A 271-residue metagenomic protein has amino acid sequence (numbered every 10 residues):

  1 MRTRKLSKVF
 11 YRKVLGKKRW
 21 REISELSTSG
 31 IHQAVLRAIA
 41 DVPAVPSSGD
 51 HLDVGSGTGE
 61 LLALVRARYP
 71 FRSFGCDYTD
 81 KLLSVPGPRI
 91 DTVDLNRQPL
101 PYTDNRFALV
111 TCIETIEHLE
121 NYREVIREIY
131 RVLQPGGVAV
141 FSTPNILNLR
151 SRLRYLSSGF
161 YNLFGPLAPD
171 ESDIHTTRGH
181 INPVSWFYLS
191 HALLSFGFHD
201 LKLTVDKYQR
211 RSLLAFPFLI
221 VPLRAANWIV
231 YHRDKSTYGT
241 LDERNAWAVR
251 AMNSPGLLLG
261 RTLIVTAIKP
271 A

Functional and structural regions predicted by a protein language model:
M1-N105, L109-I113, R123-I126, R178-F187 (+3 more regions): Conserved N-terminal segment of class I S-adenosyl-L-methionine
G59, E120-E124, P144, S151: Short N-terminal helix/helix-N-cap motif within the alpha/beta-hydrolase-1
R66, E120, Q134: Short conserved AdoMet
E114-H118: Short catalytic micro-motifs in class I SAM-dependent methyltransferases
R123-V138: A short glycine-rich, Lys/Arg-flanked "PGG" loop and its adjoining helix->strand segment in the class I
V140-P166: Conserved class I S-adenosyl-L-methionine
L163-H180, K202-T204: C-terminal alpha-helical "lid/dimerization" subdomain adjacent to the S-adenosyl-L-methionine
F187-V205: A SAM-dependent methyltransferase catalytic signature shared across enzymes that methylate proteins
